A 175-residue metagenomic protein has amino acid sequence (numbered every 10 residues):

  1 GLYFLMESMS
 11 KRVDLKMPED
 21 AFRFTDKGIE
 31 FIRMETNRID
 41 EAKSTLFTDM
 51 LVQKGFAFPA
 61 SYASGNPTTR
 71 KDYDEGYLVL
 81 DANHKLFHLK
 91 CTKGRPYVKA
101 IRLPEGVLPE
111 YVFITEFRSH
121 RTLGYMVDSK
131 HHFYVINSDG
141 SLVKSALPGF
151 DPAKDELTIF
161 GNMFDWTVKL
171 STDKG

Functional and structural regions predicted by a protein language model:
G1-L5, G28-Y62, N83-V107, S129-D155 (+1 more regions): Surface-exposed loop/turn elements that mediate protein-protein interactions on large endomembrane-trafficking
G1-P18, K54-D74, E105-T122, A146-D165: Repeated scaffold domains used in trafficking and secretory/extracellular systems, primarily beta-propellers
M6-M9, L15-M17, A21-E30, M34-E35: Preference for long, solvent-exposed alpha-helical segments and helix-linker "stalks"
K11, Y73, N137-S138, S171: Non-transmembrane, interaction-prone segments in cytosolic or luminal domains
R12, R23, R33, R38 (+4 more regions): Arginine residue identity/basic-tract feature
D20-T25, G76-A82, T122-V135, W166-D173: Short beta-strand motif characteristic of blades in beta-propeller domains
T25, T36, T48, T68-T69 (+6 more regions): Residue-identity detector for threonine
P67, D72-L89: Internal metal/ion-chelating core segments
